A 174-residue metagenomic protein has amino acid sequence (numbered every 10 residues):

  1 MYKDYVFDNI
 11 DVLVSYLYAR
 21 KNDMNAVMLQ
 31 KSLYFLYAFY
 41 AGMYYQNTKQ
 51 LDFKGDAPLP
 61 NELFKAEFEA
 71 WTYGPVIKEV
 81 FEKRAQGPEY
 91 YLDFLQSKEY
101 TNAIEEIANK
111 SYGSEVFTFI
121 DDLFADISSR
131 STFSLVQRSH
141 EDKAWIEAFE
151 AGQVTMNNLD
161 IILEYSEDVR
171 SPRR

Functional and structural regions predicted by a protein language model:
M1-R174: Domain-edge interaction signal
